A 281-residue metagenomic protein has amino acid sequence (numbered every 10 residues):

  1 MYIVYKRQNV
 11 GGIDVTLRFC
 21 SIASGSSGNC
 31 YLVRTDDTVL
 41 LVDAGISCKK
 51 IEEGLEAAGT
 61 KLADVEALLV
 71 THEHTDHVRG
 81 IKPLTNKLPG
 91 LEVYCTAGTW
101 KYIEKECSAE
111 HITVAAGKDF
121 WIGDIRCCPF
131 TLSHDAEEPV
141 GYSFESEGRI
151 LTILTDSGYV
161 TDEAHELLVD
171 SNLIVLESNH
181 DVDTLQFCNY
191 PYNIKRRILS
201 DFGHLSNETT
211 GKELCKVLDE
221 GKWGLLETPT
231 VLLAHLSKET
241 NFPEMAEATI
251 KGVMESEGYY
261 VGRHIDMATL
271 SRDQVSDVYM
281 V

Functional and structural regions predicted by a protein language model:
Y2-A58, P139-D156, L173: Conserved beta-strand hairpin/beta-sheet module of binuclear metal-dependent hydrolase folds, prominently
S21-C30, T71-H77, I81, L91-V93 (+2 more regions): Structured catalytic core of nucleotide-sugar glycosyltransferases
S27, T75-V78, W100-Y102, E137 (+3 more regions): Active-site environment of divalent metal-dependent phosphoester hydrolases
L41-G45, V65-E73, Y94-A97, T152-D156 (+3 more regions): Active-site neighborhood of phospho(di)ester-bond hydrolases with catalytic His/Asp-centered motifs
C48-C95: Active-site metal-binding motif and surrounding structural segment of the metallo-beta-lactamase
R79-L88, E104-E106, N241-M245: Metal-dependent catalytic neighborhoods of phosphoester/phosphodiester hydrolases
C95-R149: Metallo-beta-lactamase
E163-D266: Cap/insert and terminal regions of metallo-dependent hydrolase folds
